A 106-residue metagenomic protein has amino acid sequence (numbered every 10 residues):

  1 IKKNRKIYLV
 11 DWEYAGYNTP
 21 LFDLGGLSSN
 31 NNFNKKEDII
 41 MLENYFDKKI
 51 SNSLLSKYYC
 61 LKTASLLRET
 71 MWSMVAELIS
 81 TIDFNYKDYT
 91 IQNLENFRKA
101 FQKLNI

Functional and structural regions predicted by a protein language model:
I1-F22: Active-site acidic catalytic loop and adjacent metal/ATP-binding pocket of ATP-dependent phosphoryl transfer enzymes
K3-N4, E43, I50, E95-N96: An alpha-helical support segment within catalytic cores of ATP-dependent transferases
K6, W12, E43, F84-K87: Intrinsically disordered, low-complexity segments enriched in small/polar residues
I7, K49, L54, A100-K103: Bulky hydrophobic/aromatic packing residues
L21-S53, T63-I82: Active-site activation/catalytic loop segments of kinase-like enzymes and analogous catalytic loops in related
K57-C60: ATP-dependent phospho-/nucleotidyl transfer catalytic cores
M71-I106: ATP/Mg2+ or Mg2+-diphosphate-binding catalytic cores that bind nucleotide phosphates or diphosphates via glycine-rich
